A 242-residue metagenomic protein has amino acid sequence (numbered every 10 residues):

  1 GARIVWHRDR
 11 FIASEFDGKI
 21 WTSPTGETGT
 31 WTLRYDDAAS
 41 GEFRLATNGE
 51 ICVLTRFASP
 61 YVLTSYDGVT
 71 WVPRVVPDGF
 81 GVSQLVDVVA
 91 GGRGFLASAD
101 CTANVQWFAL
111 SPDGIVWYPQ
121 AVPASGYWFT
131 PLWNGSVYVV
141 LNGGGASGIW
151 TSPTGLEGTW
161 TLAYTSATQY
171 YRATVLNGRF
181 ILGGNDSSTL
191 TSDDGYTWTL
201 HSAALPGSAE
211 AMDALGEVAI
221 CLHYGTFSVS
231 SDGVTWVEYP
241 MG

Functional and structural regions predicted by a protein language model:
G1-H7, A39-N48, G81-G91, S125-N134 (+2 more regions): Repeated scaffold domains used in trafficking and secretory/extracellular systems, primarily beta-propellers
D9-A13, E50-L54, G92-A97, S136-V140 (+2 more regions): Entry beta-strands of beta-propeller and related beta-repeat scaffolds
I20, P60-V62, V105-F108, S147-I149 (+2 more regions): Structural signal for beta-propeller blades
S23-P24, S65, S111, S152-P153 (+2 more regions): Conserved Ser/Thr-centered positions that define the repeating blades of beta-propeller domains
E27-T32, V69-V72, I115-Y118, L156-T161 (+2 more regions): Beta-strand initiation motifs
L33-A39, R74-G79, Q120-A124, L162-A167 (+2 more regions): Short loop/turn motifs that cap or connect beta-strands within the blades of beta-propeller-type repeat domains
G225-G242: Blade-level signature of beta-propeller repeat domains, shared across WD40, Kelch, NHL, RCC1 and BNR/Asp-box propellers
